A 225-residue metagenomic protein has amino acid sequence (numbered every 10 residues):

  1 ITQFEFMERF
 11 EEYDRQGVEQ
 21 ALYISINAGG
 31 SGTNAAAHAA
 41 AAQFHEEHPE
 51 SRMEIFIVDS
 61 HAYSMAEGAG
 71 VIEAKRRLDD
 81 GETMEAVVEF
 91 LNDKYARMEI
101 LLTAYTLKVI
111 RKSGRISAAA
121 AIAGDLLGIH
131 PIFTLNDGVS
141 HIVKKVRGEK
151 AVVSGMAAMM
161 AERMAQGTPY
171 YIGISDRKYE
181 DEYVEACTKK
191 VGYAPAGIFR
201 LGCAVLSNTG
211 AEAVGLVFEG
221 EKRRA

Functional and structural regions predicted by a protein language model:
I1-A37, Q43-E46: Class I S-adenosyl-L-methionine
L22-S25, I55-D59: Short acidic, glycine/Ser/Thr-rich loop/turn "cap" segments at secondary-structure junctions
G30-A42, E46, R52-F56, A62-A225: Mixed-charge interfacial surface used for oligomerization/domain docking and macromolecular partner engagement
